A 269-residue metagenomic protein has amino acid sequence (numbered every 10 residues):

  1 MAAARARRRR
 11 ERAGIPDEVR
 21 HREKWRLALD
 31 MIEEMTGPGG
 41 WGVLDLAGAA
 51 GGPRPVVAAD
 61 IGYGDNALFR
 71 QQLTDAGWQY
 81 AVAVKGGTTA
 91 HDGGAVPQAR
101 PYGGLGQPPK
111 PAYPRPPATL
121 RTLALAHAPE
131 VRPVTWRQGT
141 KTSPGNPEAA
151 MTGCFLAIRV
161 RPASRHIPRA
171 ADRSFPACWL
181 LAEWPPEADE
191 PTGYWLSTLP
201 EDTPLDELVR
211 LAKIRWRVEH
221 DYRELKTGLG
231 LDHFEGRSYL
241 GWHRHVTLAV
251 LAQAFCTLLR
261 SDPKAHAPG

Functional and structural regions predicted by a protein language model:
M1-H21, K85, A90-I214: An anionic, glycine-rich sequence signature occurring as long contiguous blocks
M1-W41, G52-P53, A67-L68, Q79 (+1 more regions): RNase H-like nuclease fold core
G48, P55-D65, Y80, W195 (+2 more regions): Short, conserved catalytic/metal-binding motifs centered on acidic residues
A59-N66, G86-T88, L240: Acidic, metal-coordinating catalytic cores used for nucleic-acid/nucleotide bond scission and strand-transfer chemistry
D65-Q72, A90-A95: A short acidic (Asp/Glu
D75-T89: Acidic, His- and aromatic-enriched active-site or binding-groove loops in soluble protein domains that engage sugars
T140, S197, L205-A212, T227-R244 (+1 more regions): Short, solvent-exposed helix-loop connector elements
C256-G269: Conserved nucleotidyltransferase catalytic core and NTase-mimicking acidic/glycine-rich helix/loop elements in nucleic
